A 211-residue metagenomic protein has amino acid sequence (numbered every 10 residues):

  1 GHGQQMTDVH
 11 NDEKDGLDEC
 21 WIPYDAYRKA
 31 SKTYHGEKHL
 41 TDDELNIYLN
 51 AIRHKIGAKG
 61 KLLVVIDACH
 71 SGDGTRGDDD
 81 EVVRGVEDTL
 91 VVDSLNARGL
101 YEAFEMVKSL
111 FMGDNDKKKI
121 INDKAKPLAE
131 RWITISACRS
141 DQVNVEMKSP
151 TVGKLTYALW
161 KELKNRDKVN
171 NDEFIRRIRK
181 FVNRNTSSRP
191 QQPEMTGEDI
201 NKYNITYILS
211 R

Functional and structural regions predicted by a protein language model:
G1-R211: Cysteine endopeptidase catalytic domains of the caspase/legumain-like
